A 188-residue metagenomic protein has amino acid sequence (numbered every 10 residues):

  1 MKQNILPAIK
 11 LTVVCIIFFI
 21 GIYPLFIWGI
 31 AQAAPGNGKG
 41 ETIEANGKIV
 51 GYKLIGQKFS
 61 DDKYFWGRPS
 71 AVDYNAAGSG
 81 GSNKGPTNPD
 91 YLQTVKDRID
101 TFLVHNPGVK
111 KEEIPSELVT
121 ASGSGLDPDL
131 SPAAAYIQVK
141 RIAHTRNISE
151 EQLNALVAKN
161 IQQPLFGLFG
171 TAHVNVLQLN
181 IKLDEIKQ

Functional and structural regions predicted by a protein language model:
M1-F18: Membrane-entry signal-anchor segments at the cytosolic-membrane interface, especially the N-terminal signal anchor
P7, I20, L25-T145, I161-L165: Flexible, solvent-exposed loop/hinge segments and secondary-structure transition points
R141-Q188: Extracytoplasmic/periplasmic C-terminal soluble domains
